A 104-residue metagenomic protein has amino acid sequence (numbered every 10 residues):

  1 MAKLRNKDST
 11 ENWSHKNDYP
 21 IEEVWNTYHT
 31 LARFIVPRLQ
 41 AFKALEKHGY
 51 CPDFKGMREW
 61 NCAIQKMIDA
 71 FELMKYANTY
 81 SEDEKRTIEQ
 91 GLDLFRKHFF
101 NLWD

Functional and structural regions predicted by a protein language model:
M1-D104: Long, non-globular targeting/processing and low-complexity regions
